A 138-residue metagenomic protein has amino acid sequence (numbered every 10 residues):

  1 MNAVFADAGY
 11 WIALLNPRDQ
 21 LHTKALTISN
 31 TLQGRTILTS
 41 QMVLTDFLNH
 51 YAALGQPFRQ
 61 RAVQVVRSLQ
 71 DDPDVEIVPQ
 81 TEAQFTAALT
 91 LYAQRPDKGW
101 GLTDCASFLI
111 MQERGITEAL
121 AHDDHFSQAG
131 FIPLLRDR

Functional and structural regions predicted by a protein language model:
M1-T39, A53-Q64, D137-R138: Short, well-structured N-terminal submotif of metal-dependent ribonuclease cores
T36, D74-E76, E118, I132: Conserved beta-strand segments of alpha/beta enzyme cores
Q41, D104, D123-D124: Short secondary-structure boundary segments
N49-V78: Helix-adjacent hinge/juxtasegments
V75-T117: Active-site neighborhoods of divalent-metal-dependent phosphate/nucleic-acid chemistry enzymes
F108-R138: Acidic, PIN/NYN-like endoribonuclease modules and their adjacent C-terminal/linker elements
